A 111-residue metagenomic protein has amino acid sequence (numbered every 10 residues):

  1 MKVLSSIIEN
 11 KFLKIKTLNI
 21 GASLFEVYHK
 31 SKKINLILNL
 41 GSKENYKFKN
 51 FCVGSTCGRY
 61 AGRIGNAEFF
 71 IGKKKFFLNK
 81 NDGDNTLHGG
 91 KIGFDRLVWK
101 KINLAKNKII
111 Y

Functional and structural regions predicted by a protein language model:
M1-Y111: Surface-exposed acidic/polar loop and edge beta-strand patches at domain peripheries
